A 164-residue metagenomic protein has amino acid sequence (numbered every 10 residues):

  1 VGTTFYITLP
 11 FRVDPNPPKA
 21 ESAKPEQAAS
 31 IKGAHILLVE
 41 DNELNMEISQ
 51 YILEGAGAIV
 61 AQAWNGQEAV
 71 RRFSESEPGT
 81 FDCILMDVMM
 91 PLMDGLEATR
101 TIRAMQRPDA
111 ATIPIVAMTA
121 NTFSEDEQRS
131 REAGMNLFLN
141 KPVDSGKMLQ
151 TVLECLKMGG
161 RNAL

Functional and structural regions predicted by a protein language model:
V1-L164: C-terminal compact regulatory domains
